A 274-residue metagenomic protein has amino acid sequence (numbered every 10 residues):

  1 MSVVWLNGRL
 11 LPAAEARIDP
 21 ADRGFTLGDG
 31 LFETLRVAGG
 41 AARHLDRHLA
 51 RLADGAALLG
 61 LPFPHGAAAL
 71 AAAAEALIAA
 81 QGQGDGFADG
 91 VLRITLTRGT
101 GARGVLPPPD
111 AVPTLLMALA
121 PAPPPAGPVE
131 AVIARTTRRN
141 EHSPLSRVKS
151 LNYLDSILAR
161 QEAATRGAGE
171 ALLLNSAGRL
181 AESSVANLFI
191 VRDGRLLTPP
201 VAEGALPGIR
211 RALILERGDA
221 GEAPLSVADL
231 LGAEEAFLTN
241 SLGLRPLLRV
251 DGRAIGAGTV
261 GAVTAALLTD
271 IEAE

Functional and structural regions predicted by a protein language model:
M1-L172, S176-A177, A202, R211-E274: Conserved alpha/beta cores of soluble small-molecule-handling proteins
R179-V201: Glycine- and Gly-Pro-enriched alpha-helical subdomains that act as flexible, kink-prone "lid/hinge" or packing modules
G204-L206: Flexible glycine-rich active-site/ligand-binding loops centered on an Asp-His dyad
